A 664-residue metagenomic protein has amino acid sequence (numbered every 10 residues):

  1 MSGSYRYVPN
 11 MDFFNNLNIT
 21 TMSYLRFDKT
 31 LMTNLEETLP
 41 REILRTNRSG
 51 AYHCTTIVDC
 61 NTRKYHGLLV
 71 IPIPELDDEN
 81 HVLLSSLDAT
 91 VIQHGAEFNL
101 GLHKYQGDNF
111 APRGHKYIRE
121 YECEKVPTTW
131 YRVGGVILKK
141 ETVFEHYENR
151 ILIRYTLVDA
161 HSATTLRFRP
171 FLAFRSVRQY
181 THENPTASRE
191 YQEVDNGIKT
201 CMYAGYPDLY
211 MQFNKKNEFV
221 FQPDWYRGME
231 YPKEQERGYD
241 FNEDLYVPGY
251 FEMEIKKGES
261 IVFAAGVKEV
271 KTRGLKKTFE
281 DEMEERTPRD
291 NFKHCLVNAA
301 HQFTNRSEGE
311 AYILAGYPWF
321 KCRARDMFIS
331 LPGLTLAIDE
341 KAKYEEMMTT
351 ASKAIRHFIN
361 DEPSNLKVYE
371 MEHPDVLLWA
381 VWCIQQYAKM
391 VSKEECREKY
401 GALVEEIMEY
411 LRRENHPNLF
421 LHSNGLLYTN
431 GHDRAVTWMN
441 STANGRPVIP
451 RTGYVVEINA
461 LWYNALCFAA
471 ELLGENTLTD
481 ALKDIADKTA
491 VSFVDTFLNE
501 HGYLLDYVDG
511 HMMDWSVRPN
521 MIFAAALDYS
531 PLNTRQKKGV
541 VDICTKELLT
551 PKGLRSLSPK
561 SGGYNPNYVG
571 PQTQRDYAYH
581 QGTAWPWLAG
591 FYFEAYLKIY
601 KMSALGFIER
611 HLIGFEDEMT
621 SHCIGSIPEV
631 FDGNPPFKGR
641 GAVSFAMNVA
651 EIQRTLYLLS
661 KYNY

Functional and structural regions predicted by a protein language model:
Y7-P288, F292, P318, R325 (+5 more regions): Terminal accessory carbohydrate-recognition/targeting modules of carbohydrate-active enzymes
N99-V126, V133-I137, R413, D542-K552 (+4 more regions): Non-catalytic C-terminal accessory modules of carbohydrate-active enzymes
D159-A160, T181-N184, E193, I255-K257 (+9 more regions): Aromatic-rich carbohydrate-recognition surfaces in CAZymes
R273, Y387-K399, F468-K483, R535 (+1 more regions): Inter-helical turn/loop segments and adjacent helix faces that build the functional surface of alpha-helical bundle
H294, R412, L419-H422, L461-Y568 (+2 more regions): Catalytic cores of carbohydrate-active enzymes
H301-R306, T349-H357, D617-I624: Glycine-rich, acidic and aromatic/proline-enriched surface loops and short helix-turn segments that act as binding
F303-C322, N360-W379, C383, Y387 (+4 more regions): Carbohydrate-binding/catalytic loop surfaces
